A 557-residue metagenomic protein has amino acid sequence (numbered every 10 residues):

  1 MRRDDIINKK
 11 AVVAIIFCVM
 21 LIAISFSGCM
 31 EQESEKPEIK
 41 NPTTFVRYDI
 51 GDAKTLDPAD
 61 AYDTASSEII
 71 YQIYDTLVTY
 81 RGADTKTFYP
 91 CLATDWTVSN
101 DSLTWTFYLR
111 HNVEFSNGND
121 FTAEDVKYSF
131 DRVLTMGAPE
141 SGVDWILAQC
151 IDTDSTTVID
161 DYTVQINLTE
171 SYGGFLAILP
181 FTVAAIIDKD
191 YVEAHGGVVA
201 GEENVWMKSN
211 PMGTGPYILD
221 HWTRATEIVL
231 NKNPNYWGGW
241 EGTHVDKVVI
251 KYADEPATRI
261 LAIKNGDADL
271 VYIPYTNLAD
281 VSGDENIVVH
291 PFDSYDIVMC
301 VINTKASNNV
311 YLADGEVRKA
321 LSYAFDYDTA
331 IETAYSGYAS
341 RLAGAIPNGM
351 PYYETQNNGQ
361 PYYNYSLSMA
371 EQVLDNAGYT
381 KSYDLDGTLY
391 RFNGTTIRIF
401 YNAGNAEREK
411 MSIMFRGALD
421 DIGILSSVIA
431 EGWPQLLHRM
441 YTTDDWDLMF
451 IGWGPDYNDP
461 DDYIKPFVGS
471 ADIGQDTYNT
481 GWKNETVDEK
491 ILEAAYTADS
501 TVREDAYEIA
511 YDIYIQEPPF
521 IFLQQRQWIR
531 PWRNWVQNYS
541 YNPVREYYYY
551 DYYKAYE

Functional and structural regions predicted by a protein language model:
Y48-V98, D131, M212: N-terminal lobe/hinge region of extracytoplasmic solute-binding protein
I50-E68, L92, N119, F175-A185 (+4 more regions): A structural "hinge/loop" feature
A65, T223-E227, K232, V298 (+3 more regions): Detector for C-terminal structural segments
R81-A83, P180-T243, K247, E255 (+1 more regions): Gly/Pro-rich hinge or "lid" segments in bacterial periplasmic/extracellular proteins
T94-P139, Q165, A262, Y311-L312: Aromatic- and charge-enriched surface segment that lines or borders ligand/interaction sites
D144-H195: Surface-exposed binding/hinge segments that line and control ligand-binding clefts or catalytic entry sites
V205-K208, N235-V281, L425-S427, G432: Ligand-site clamp/hinge motif
Y217, R341-Y383, A403-K410: Structural transition elements
